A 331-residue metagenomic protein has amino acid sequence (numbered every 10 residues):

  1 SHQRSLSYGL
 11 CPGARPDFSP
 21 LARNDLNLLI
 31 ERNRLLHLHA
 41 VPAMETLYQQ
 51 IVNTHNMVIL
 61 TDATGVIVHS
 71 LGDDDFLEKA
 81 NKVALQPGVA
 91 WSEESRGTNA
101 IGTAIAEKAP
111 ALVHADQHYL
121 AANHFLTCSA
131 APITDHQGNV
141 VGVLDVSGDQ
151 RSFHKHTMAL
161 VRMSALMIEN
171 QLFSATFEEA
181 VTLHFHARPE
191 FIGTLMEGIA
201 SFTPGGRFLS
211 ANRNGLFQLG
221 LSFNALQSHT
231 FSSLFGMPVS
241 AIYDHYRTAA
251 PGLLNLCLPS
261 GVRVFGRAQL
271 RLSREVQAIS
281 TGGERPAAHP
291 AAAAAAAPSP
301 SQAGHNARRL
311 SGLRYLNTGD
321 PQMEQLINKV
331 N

Functional and structural regions predicted by a protein language model:
S1-S95, N99-A115, F125, T134-G205: Intrinsically disordered, low-complexity terminal regulatory regions
D62, L71, S210-L219: N-terminal capping loop/helix in small sensory signaling domains highlighted by a polar->aromatic N-x2-3-F motif
A90, Q227-V239: PAS-family sensory/regulatory domains
D116-Q117, F125-A130, F235-R309: PAS-family sensory/regulatory modules and their coupling/dimerization elements
L216-S232: PAS and related sensory helical modules
A297-N331: AAA+ ATPase active-site-proximal loops
